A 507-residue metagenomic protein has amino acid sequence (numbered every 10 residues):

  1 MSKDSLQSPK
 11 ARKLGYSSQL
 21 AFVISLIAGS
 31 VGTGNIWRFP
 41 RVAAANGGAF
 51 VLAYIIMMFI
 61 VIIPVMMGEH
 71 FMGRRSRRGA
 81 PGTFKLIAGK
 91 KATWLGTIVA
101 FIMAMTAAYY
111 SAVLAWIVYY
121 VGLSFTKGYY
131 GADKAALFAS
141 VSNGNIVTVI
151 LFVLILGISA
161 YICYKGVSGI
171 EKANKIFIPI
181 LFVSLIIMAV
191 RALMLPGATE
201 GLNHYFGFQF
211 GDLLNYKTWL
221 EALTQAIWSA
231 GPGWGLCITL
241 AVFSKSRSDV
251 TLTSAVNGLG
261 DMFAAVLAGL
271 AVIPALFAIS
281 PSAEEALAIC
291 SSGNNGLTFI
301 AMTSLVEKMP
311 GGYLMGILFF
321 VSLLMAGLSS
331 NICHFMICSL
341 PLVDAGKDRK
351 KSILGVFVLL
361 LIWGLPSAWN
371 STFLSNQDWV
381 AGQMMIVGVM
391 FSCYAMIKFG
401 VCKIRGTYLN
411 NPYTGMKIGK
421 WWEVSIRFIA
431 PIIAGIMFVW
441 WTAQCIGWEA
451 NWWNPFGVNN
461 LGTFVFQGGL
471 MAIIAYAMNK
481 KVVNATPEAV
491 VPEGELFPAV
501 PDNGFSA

Functional and structural regions predicted by a protein language model:
M1-W37, V65-H70, R74-F84, W94-T97 (+2 more regions): Membrane-interface "cap" regions at the ends of multi-pass membrane proteins
S2-Y16, L20, E171-I332, S339-K347 (+2 more regions): Membrane-embedded translocation segments of transport machinery
S8-L14, R41-A45, A80-I98, S111-V167 (+7 more regions): Inter-helical loop and helix-membrane interface segments of multi-pass membrane transporters/permeases
S18-I55, L236-I238, S244, L252-A255 (+3 more regions): Transmembrane helix-boundary motif of multi-pass solute transporters/channels
R38-M57, G73, R77, I87-A88 (+8 more regions): Transmembrane helix-loop boundary segments of multi-pass membrane transporters
V42-G48, I87, K91-T106, F138-S142 (+6 more regions): Membrane-water interface regions at transmembrane-helix termini and the short interhelical loops of multi-pass membrane
V65, A107-A132, F182-F208, L276-A278 (+3 more regions): Hydrophobic alpha-helical segments and their helix-loop junctions in multi-pass secondary transporters
I98-A100, G144, S339, A345-F357 (+3 more regions): C-terminal membrane-solvent junction of multi-pass transporters and transport-like membrane proteins
